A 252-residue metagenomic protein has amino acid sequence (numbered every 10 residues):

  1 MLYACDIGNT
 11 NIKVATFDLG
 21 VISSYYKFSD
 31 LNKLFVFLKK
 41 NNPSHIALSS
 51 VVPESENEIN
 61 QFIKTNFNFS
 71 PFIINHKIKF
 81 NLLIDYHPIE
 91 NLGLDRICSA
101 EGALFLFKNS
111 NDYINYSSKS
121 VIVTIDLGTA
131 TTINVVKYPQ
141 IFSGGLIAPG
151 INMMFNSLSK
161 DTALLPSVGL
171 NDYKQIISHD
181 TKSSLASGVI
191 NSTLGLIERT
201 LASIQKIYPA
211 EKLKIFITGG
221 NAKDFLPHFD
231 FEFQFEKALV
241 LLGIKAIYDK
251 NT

Functional and structural regions predicted by a protein language model:
M1-F80: N-terminal glycine/serine-rich phosphate-binding loop of ATP-dependent small-molecule kinases, especially carbohydrate
M1-V21, A103, Y116-F142, L158 (+1 more regions): Gly/Thr-rich phosphate-binding beta-strand-loop-beta motif of the actin/hexokinase/Hsp70
N11, S49-E56, K212-H228: Glycine-rich phosphate-binding loops at beta-strand->alpha-helix junctions
S29, E54, N91-C98, M153 (+6 more regions): Conserved active-site and cofactor/substrate-binding residues in soluble primary-metabolism enzymes
N68-N81, D230-K245: Conserved phosphate-binding/catalytic loops in two-lobed NTP-binding clefts
N81-I122, G243-T252: Conserved phosphate-binding catalytic cores of ATP/NTP-utilizing and phosphoryl-transfer enzymes
S99-N111, S143-S187, I247, N251: Glycine-rich phosphate-binding loop plus the immediately following alpha-helix
Y173-K214, E232: Adenine-nucleotide phosphate-binding core of ATP-dependent small-molecule kinases
